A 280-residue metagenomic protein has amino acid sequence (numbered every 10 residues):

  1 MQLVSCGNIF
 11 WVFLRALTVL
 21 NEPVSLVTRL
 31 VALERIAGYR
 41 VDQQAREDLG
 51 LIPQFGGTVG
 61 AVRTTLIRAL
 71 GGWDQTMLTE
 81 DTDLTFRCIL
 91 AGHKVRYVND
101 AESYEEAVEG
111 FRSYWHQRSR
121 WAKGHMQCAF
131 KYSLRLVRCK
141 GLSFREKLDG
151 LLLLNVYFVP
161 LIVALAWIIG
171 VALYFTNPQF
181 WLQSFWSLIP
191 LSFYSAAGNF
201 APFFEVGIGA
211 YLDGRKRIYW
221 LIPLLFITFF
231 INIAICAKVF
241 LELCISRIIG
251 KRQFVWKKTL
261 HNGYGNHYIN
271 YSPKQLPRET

Functional and structural regions predicted by a protein language model:
M1-L78, S119, K123-F130: Long helical/loop segments within the catalytic core of UDP-sugar-dependent glycosyltransferases, especially the large
Q2, L84-T85, Y114: Short, hydrophobic alpha-helical packing/hinge segments within bilobed ligand-binding/sensory domains
T18, M77, D83, R87 (+2 more regions): Transmembrane helix-bundle signature of multi-pass membrane transporters/permeases
T85-Y104: Catalytic donor-sugar/metal-binding loop of nucleotide-sugar-dependent glycosyltransferases
E106-K123, Q253, K258: Nucleotide-sugar-dependent glycosyltransferase catalytic core
Y114-Y132, F230-F240: Intracellular alpha-helical coupling/juxtamembrane segments of multi-pass membrane proteins
L134-L151, I169-T280: Juxtamembrane C-terminal module of membrane proteins
L151-A166: Transmembrane alpha-helical segments and their cytosolic interface motifs in multi-pass membrane proteins
